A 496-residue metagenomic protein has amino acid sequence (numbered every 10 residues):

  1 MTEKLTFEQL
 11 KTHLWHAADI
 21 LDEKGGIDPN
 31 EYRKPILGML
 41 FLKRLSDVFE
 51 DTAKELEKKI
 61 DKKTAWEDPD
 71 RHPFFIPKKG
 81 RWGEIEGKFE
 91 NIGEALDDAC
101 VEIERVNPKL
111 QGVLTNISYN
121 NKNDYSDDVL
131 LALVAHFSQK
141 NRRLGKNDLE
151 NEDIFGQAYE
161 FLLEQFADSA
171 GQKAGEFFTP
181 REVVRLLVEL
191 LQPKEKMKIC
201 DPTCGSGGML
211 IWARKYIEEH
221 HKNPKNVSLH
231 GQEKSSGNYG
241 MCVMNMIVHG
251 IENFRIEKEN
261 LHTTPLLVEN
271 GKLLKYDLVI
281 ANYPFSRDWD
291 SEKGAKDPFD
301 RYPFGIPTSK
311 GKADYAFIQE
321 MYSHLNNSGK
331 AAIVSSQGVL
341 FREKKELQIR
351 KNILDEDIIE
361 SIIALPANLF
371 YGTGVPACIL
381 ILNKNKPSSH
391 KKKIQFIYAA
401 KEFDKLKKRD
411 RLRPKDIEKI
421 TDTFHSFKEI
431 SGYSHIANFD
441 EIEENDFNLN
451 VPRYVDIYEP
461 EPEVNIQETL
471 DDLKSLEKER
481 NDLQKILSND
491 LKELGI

Functional and structural regions predicted by a protein language model:
M1-L191, E195, E257-L266, A364-N368 (+2 more regions): Non-catalytic, mostly N-terminal accessory regions of nucleic-acid modification and defense proteins
T2-L5, T263, N270-I496: A conserved structural/catalytic subdomain of Rossmann-like adenosyl-cofactor enzymes
I20-L21, F41, F161, G205 (+6 more regions): Short alpha-helical scaffold segments that flank and stabilize functional sites
R33, H230-G231, A331: Conserved RecA-like ASCE P-loop NTPase motor core of nucleic-acid helicases/translocases
K43-L56, F166, I217, H221 (+4 more regions): A generic secondary-structure signal for well-formed alpha-helical elements
A167-A170, P224, D404-K405: Short small-residue beta-strand/loop micro-motif enriched in glycine and branched aliphatics
K173-A281, S286-K296, Y302-G305, Y315-A316 (+3 more regions): Conserved S-adenosyl-L-methionine
